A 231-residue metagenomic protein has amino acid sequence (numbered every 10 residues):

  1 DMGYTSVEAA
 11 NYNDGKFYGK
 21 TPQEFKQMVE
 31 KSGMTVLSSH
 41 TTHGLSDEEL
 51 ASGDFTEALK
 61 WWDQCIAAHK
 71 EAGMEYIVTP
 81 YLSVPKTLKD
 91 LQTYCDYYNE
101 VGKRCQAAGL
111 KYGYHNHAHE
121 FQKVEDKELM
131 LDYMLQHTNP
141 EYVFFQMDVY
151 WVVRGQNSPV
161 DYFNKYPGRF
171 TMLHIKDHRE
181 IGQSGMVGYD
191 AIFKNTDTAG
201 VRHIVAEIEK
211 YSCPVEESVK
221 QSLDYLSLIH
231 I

Functional and structural regions predicted by a protein language model:
D1, Y18-S38, W61-G73, D96-A107 (+3 more regions): Acidic (Asp/Glu)-rich catalytic clusters
S6-V7, C105-F193: Acidic/histidine-rich catalytic cores of soluble enzymes
V7, V29, H69, Y112 (+5 more regions): Conserved, mostly hydrophobic/aromatic
E8-A10, L37-T42, V78-P80, G113-H115 (+3 more regions): A cross-family glycoside hydrolase active-site/sugar-binding cleft signature
A9-P22, H43-L59, S83-Q92, H119-E125 (+3 more regions): Acidic-and-aromatic substrate-binding clefts and catalytic sites of carbohydrate-active enzymes
D47-F144, E216: Active-site acidic/histidine proton-transfer and metal-coordination neighborhood in alpha/beta enzyme cores
G185-L226: Long hydrophobic alpha-helical segments typical of transmembrane helices together with their membrane-interfacial
I229-I231: Conserved small/polar residues in nucleotide/adenosyl-binding loops
